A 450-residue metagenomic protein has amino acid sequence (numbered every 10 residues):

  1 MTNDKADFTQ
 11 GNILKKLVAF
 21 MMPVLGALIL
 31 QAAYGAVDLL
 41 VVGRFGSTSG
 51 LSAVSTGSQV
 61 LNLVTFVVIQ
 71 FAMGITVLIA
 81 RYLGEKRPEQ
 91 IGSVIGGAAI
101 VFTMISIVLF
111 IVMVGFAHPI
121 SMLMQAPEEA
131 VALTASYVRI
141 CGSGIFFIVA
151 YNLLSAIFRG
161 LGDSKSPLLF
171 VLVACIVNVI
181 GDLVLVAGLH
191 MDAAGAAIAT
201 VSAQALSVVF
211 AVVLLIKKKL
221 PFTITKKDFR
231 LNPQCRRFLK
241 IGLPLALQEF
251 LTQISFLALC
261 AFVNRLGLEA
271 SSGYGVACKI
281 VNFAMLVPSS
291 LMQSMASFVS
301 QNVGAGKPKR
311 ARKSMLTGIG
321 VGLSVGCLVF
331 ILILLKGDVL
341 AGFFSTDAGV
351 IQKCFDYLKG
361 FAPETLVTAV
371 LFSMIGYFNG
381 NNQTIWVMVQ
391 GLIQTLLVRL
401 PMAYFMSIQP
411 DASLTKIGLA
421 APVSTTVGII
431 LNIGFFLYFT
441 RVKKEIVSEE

Functional and structural regions predicted by a protein language model:
M1-M21, I79-G144, G188-L243, V299-E364 (+1 more regions): Short alpha-helical transmembrane segments in multi-pass integral membrane proteins
F8-L40, R44-F45, Q59-G74, L78 (+7 more regions): N-terminal transmembrane alpha-helices
A19, V42-N62, E129-L133, A193-A194 (+6 more regions): Interfacial/gating helices of multi-pass transporter permease domains
A19-D38, I140, A174, A203-S207 (+4 more regions): Transmembrane helical elements of multi-pass membrane transporters/channels
I29, A33-S52, S121-E128, V184-M191 (+4 more regions): Helix-terminus/linker motif at the lipid-water interface of multi-pass membrane proteins
L51-I111, I148-P167, G273-G337, T368-Q390: Small-residue-rich hydrophobic transmembrane alpha-helices
L63-F66, N178-D182, S207-V212, F283-L286 (+3 more regions): Hydrophobic transmembrane alpha-helices of multi-pass small-molecule transporters
A72, C141-R159, P167-C175, A196-V209 (+5 more regions): Short runs within selected transmembrane alpha-helices of multi-pass transporters and secretion channels
